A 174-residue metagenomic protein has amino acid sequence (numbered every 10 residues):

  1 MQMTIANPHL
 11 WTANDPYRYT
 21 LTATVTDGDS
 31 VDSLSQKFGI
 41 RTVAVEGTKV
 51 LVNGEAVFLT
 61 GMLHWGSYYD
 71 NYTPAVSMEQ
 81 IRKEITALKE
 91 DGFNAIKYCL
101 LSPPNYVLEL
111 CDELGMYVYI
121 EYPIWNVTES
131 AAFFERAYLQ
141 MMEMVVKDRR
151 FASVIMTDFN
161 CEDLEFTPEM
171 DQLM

Functional and structural regions predicted by a protein language model:
M1-Y98, L110, G115-V118, Q140 (+1 more regions): Secreted/periplasmic carbohydrate-active enzymes, especially glycoside hydrolases
I85, A95-M174: Substrate-binding/catalytic cleft of secreted carbohydrate-active enzymes, primarily glycoside hydrolases
